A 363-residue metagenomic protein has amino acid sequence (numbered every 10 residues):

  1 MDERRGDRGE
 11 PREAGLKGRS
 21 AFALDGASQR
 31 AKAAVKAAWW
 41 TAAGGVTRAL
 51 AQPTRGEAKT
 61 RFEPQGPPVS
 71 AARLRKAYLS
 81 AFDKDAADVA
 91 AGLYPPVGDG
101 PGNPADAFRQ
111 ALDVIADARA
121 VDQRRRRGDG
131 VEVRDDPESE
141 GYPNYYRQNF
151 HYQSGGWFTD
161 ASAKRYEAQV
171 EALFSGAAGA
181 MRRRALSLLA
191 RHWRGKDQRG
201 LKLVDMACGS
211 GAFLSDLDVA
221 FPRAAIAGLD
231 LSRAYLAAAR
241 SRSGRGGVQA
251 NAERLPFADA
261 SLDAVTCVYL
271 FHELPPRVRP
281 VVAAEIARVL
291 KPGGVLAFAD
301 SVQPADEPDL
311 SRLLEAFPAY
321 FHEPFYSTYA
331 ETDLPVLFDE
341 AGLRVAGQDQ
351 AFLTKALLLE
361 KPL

Functional and structural regions predicted by a protein language model:
V35-A38, G44-G45, A49, P53-G156: N-terminal auxiliary segments of SAM/dcSAM-dependent transferases
R165, G176-R199: Conserved alpha-helix/loop element of class I SAM-dependent methyltransferases that forms part of the SAM/SAH-binding
V204, S210-R254: Class I SAM-dependent methyltransferase SAM/SAH-binding core
E253-V265: A short acidic, Gly/Pro-enriched loop at the edge of an enzyme's catalytic core that lines a small-molecule cofactor
A264-R277: A short SAM/SAH-binding and catalytic strip from SAM-dependent methyltransferases
P280, A297-A341, A346-D349: C-terminal alpha-helical "lid/dimerization" subdomain adjacent to the S-adenosyl-L-methionine
P280-P292: A short glycine-rich, Lys/Arg-flanked "PGG" loop and its adjoining helix->strand segment in the class I
A341-L363: Core SAM-dependent methyltransferase catalytic element
